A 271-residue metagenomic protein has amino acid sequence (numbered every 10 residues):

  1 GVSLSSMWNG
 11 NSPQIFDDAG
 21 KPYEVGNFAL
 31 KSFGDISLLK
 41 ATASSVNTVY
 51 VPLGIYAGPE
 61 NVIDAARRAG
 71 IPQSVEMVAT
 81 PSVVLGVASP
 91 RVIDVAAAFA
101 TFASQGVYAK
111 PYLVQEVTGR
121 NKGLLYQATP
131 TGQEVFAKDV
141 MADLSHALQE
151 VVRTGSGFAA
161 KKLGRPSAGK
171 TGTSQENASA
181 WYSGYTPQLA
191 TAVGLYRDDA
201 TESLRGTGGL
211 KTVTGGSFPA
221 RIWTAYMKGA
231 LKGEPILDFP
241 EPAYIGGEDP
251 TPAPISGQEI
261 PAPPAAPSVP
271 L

Functional and structural regions predicted by a protein language model:
S3-M7, K40, S44, S89-P267: A penicillin-recognizing enzyme superfamily signal
W8-P13, G26-Q73, M77-S104, E150: Active-site-adjacent helix/loop patches that line small-molecule binding or acyl-intermediate pockets
S12-I15, D199: Acidic, glycine-rich active-site loops and adjacent beta-strand->loop/helix elements that engage anionic groups
A19-G20: Acidic/histidine-rich catalytic neighborhood
V269-L271: Short, solvent-exposed mixed-charge patches
